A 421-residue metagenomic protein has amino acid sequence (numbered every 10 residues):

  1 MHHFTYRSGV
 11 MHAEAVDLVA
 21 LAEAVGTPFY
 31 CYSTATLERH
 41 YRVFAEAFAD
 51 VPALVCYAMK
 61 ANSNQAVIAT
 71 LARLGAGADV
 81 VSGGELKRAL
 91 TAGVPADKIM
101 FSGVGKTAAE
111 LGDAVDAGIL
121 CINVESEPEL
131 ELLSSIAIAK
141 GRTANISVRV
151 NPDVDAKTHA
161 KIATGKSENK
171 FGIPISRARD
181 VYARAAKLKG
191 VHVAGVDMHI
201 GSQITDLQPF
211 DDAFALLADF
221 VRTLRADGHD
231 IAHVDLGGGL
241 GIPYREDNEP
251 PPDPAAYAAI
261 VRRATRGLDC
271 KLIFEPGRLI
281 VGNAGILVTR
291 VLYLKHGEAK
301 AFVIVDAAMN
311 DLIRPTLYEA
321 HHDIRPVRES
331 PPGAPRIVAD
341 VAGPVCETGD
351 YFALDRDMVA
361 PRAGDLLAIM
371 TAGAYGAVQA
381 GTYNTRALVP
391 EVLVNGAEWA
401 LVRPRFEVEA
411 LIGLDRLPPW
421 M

Functional and structural regions predicted by a protein language model:
M1-A144, K187-H192, D219-R222, A226 (+1 more regions): A charged N-terminal "starter" segment
L37, K60, S82, A114 (+7 more regions): Conserved, mostly hydrophobic/aromatic
S63-A66, K87-R88, T107, D155-A156 (+6 more regions): Flexible loop/turn segments at secondary-structure boundaries
V67-I68, T91, L111-D116, L133-I136 (+6 more regions): Short acidic, glycine/serine/threonine-rich loops at helix termini
A78-D79, I99, I122, V196 (+3 more regions): Hydrophobic residues within beta-strands of alpha/beta enzymes
T143-D155: Glycine-rich, aromatic-flanked loop segments that form ligand/cofactor-binding clefts across common enzyme folds
P152-K295, M358, N384-R386, N395: Active-site loop/helix belt of alpha/beta enzymes
I260, D269-M421: Charged (often Lys/Glu-rich) extended helix/loop segments that serve as interaction or gating elements
